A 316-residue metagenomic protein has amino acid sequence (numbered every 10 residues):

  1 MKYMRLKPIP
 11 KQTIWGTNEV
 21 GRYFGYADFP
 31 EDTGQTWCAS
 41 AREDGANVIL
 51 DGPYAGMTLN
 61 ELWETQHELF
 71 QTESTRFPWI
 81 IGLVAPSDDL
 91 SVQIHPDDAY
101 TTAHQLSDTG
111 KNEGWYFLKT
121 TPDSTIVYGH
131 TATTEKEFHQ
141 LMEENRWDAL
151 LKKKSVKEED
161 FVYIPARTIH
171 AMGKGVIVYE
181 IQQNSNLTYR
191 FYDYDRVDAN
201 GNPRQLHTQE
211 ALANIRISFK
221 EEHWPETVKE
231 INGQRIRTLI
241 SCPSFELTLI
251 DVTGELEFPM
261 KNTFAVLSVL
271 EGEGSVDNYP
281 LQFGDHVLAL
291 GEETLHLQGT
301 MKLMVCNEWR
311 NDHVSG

Functional and structural regions predicted by a protein language model:
M1-T133, D193-E222, L247: Transition-metal
R76, A85-D89, T120-D123, T168-T188 (+2 more regions): Ligand-binding loop in jelly-roll beta-barrel domains
I81-G82, L90, S107, E113-Y116 (+5 more regions): His/acidic/aromatic-lined binding-pocket segments of jelly-roll/cupin-type domains and related regulatory beta-sandwich
D108, G114, K119-E158, Y163: Intrinsically disordered, low-complexity linker/loop segments enriched in Gly/Pro and charged/polar residues
V127-A149, Y179-H223, C306-G316: Double-stranded beta-helix
L151-Y163, I177, S275-T294: Short acidic-glycine-tyrosine-enriched beta hairpin
W224-D285, E292-E293: Acidic/His-leaning functional-site neighborhoods
